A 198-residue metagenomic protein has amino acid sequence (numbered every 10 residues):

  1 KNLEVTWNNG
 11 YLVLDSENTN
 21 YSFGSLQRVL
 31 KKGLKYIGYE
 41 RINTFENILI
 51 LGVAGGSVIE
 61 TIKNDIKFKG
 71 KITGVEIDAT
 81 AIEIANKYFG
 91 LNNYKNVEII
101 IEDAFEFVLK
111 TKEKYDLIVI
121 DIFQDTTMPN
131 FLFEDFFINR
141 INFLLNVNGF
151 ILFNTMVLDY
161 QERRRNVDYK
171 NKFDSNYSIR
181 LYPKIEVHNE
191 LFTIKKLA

Functional and structural regions predicted by a protein language model:
K1-Y39: Rossmann-like AdoMet
E4-V5, G90, P183: Short secondary-structure boundary/capping segments
N9, A79, Q124, K196-A198: Non-catalytic surface loops within mature trypsin-like serine protease
V13, F150, L191-K195: Ordered hydrophobic segments in well-structured contexts
K35-F150, Q161-V167, D174, V187-H188: The AdoMet/dcAdoMet-binding core of the Class I SAM-like
L158: Conserved Rossmann-fold NAD(P)-dependent oxidoreductase catalytic core, especially the SDR/UDP-sugar
S178-A198: Core SAM-dependent methyltransferase catalytic element
